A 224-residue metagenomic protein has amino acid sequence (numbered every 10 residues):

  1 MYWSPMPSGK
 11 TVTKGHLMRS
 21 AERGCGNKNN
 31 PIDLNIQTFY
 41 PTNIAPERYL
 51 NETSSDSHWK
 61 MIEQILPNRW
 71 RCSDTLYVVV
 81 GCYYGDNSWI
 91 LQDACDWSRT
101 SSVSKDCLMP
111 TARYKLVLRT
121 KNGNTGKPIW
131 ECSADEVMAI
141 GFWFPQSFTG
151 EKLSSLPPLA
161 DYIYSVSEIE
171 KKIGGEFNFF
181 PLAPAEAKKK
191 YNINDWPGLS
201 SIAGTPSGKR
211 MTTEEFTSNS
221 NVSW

Functional and structural regions predicted by a protein language model:
M1-W224: Domain-level detector of nuclease and nuclease-like folds in predominantly extracellular/periplasmic contexts
